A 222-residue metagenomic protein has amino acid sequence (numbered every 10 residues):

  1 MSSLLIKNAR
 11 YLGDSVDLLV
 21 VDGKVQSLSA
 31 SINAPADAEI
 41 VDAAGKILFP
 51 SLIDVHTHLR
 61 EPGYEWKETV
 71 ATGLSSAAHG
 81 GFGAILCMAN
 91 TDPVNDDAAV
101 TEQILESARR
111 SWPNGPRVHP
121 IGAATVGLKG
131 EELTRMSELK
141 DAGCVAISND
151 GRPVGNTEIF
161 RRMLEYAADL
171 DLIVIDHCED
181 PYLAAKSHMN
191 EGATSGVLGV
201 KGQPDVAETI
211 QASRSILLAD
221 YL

Functional and structural regions predicted by a protein language model:
M1-S51: Histidine-rich, glycine-flanked metal-binding segment
D42, D54, N149: Acidic active-site catalytic centers that drive phospho-/nucleotidyl reactions and related ester hydrolyses
A44, E65-T69, D96-V100, G127-E131 (+2 more regions): Short secondary-structure boundary/capping elements
K46-A108: Metal-associated gating/positioning segment near the N- to mid-region
V55-E68, A89, H119-E132, L198-V206: Active-site mouth loops of central-metabolism enzymes
T72-N95, W112-V126, K140-G155, D171-I175 (+2 more regions): Divalent metal-dependent hydrolysis catalytic cores, especially in the metallo-beta-lactamase
A78, E102-P113, C178-M189: Short, compositionally biased "basic patch" segments
E131-L222: Histidine/acidic residue-rich metal-binding segments in metalloenzymes
